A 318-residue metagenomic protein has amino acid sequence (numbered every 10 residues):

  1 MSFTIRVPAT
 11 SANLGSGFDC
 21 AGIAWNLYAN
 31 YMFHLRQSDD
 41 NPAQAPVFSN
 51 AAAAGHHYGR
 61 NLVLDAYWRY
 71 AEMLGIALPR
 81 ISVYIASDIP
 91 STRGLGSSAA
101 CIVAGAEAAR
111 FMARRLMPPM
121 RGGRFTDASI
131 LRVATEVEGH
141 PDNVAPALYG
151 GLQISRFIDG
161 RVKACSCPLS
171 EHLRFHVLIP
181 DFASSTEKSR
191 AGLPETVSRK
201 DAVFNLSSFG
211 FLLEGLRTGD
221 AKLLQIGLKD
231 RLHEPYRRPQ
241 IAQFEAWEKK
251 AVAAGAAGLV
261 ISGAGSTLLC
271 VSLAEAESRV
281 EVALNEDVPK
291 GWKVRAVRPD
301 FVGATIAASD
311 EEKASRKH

Functional and structural regions predicted by a protein language model:
M1-R93, E107-P118, G123-F125, P299-V302 (+1 more regions): ATP-binding N-lobe of GHMP and related small-molecule kinases
N13, G22-W25, G75-I76, G94 (+6 more regions): Solvent-exposed alpha-helices and their adjacent loops that cap or buttress functional pockets in soluble metabolic
L14, L216-H318: Glycine-rich, charge-dense phosphate/pyrophosphate-binding loop(s) and the adjacent flexible "lid"/catalytic subdomain
S87-A113, P119, G123-P146, Q153: Glycine/small-residue-rich loop that forms an oxyanion/phosphate-binding "nest" at active or ligand-binding sites
G123-H172, P239, L259-I261, G265: Alpha/beta catalytic cores of group-transfer enzymes, especially the acyltransferase/condensing modules of polyketide
F157, P180, C270-A274: Short beta-strand-to-loop capping motifs
E171-G255: Acyltransferase
